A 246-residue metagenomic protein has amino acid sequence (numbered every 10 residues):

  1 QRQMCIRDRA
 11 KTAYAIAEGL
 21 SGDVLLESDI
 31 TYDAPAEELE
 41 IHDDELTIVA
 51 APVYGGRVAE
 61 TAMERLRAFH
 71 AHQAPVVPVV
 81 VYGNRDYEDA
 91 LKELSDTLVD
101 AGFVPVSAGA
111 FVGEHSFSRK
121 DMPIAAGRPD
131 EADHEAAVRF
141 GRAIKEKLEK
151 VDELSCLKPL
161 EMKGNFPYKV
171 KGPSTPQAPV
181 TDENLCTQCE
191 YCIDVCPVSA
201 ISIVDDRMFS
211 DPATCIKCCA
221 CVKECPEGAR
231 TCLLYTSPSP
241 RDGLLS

Functional and structural regions predicted by a protein language model:
R2, I6, C189-E190, C218: A short glycine-leucine-enriched loop at secondary-structure breakpoints that most characteristically corresponds
R2, I6, Y235-L245: Single conserved hydrophobic/aromatic residue that forms the stacking wall/gate of nucleotide- or nucleobase-binding
A10-D33, E37-P176, S237: FMN-binding flavodoxin-like domain, especially the glycine-rich phosphate-binding loop
M122-A125, F209-A213: Soluble, non-transmembrane catalytic domains of enzymes that act on hydrophobic metabolites at membranes
T181, T187, Y191-F209, A220-L234: Iron-sulfur cluster-binding cysteine motifs and their immediate structural context in ferredoxin-like electron-transfer
S210-I216, C232-S237, R241: Accessory, usually C-terminal, subdomains that scaffold auxiliary metal cofactors
